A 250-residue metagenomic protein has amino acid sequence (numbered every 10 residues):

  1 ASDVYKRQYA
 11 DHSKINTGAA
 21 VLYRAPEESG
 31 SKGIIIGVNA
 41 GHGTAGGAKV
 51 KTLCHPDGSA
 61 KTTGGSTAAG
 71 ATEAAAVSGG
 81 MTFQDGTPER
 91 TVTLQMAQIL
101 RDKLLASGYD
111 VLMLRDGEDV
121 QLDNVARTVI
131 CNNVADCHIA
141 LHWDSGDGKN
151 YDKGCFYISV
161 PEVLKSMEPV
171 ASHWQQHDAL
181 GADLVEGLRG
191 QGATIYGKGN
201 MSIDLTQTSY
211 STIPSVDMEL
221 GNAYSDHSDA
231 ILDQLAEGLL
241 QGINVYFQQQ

Functional and structural regions predicted by a protein language model:
S2-Q250: Catalytic-site microenvironment of enzymes that process N-acetyl-hexosamine-containing cell-wall polysaccharides
